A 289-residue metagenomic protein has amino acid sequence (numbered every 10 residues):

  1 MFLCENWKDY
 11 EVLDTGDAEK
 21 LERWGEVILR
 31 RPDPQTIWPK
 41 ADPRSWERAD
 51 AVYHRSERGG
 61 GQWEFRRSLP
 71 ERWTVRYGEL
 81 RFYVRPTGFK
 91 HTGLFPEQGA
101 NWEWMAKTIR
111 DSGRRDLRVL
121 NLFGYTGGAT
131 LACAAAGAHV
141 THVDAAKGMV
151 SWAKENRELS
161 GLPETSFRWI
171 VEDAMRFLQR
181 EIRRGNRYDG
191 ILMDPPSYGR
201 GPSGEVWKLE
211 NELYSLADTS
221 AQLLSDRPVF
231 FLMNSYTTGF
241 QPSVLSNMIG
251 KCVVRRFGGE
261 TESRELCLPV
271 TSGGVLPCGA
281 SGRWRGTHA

Functional and structural regions predicted by a protein language model:
W7-E22, L29-P96, E103: Non-catalytic substrate-recognition/targeting regions of SAM-dependent transferases
P96-R114: Conserved alpha-helix/loop element of class I SAM-dependent methyltransferases that forms part of the SAM/SAH-binding
R115-Y125: Conserved class I S-adenosyl-L-methionine
G124, D144-G148, E212: Short beta->alpha hinge that forms the Motif I/post-I loop of the SAM-binding pocket
T126-V140: Conserved SAM-binding loop of SAM-dependent methyltransferases across substrates and taxa, primarily the Class I
A146-L192: S-adenosyl-L-methionine
A174-R255: S-adenosylmethionine
P228-A289: C-terminal catalytic and target-recognition region of SAM-dependent MTase-like enzymes, primarily methyltransferases
